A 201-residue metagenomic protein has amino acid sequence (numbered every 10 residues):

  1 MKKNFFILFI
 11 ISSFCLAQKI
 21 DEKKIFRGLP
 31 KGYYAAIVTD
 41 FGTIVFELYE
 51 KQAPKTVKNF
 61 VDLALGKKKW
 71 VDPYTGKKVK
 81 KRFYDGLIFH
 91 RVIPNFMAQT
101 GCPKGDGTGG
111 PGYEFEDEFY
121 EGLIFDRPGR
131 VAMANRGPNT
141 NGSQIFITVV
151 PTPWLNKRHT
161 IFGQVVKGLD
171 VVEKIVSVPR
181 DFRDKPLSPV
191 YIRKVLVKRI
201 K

Functional and structural regions predicted by a protein language model:
N4-S13: Sec-dependent N-terminal signal peptides
C15-K201: Cyclophilin-like peptidyl-prolyl cis-trans isomerases
